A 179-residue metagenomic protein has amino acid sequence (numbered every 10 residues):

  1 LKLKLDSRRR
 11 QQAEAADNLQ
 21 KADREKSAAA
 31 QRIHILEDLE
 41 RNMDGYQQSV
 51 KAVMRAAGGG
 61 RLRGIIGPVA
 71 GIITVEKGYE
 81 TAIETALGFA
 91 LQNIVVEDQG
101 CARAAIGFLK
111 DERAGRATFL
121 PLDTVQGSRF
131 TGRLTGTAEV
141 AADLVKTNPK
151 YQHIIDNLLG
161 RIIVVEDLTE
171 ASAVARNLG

Functional and structural regions predicted by a protein language model:
L1-D44: Extended, EK/Q-rich alpha-helical coiled-coil segments that serve as long dimerization/scaffolding arms in large
A28-G179: Hinge-like oligomerization/junction regions that interrupt long coiled-coil arms in large cytoskeletal
